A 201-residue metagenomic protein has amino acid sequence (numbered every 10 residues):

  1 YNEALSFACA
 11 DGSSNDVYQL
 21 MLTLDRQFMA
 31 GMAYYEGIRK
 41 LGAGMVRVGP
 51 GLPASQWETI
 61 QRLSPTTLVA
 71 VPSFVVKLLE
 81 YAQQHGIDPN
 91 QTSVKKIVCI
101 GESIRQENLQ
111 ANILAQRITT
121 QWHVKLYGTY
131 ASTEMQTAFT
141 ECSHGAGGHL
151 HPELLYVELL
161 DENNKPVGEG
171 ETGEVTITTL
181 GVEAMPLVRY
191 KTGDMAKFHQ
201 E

Functional and structural regions predicted by a protein language model:
Y1, M32, N112-I113: A generic alpha-helix surface/boundary motif
Y1-Q19, M29: Conserved adenylate-forming
L5-A8, Q27-M29, P50-G51, I87-P89: Short hydrophobic/aromatic-rich motifs at helix boundaries and adjacent loops
L20-L24, I100-G101: Short beta-strand->loop
T23-Y35: Conserved coil-to-alpha-helix start sites within the AMP-binding
Y34-G44: Short helix-loop-beta junction
L41, V48-E201: Active-site glycine/GP-rich loop and adjacent strand/helix microenvironment that borders small-molecule binding pockets
